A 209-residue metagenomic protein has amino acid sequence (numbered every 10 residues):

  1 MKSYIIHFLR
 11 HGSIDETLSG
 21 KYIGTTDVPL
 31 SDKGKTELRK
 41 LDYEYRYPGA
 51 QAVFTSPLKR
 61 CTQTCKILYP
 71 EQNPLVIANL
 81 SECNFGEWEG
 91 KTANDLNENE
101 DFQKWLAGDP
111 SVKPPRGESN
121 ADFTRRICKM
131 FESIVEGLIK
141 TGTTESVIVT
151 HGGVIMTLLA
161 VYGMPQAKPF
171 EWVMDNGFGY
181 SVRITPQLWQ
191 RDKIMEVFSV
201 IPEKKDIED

Functional and structural regions predicted by a protein language model:
I6, P74, G142-G152: Generic beta-sheet signal
L9-Q72: Active-site-proximal alpha-helix that buttresses catalytic centers in soluble enzyme cores
P29, Q72-N79, Q166-D175: Short hydrophobic/aromatic-enriched beta-strand-loop microsegments
R46-G49, I134-T144: Glycine-rich phosphate-binding loop signature in dinucleotide/nucleotide-binding domains
P48-N79, A160, R183-D209: Conserved histidine-centered catalytic loops in small-molecule metabolism enzymes
T55-S56, R125, V149-T150: Short beta-strand scaffold positions
L68-C128: Phosphate-handling substructures
P165-K193: Domain-level recognition of soluble alpha/beta enzyme cores, biased toward histidine phosphatases/phosphomutases
